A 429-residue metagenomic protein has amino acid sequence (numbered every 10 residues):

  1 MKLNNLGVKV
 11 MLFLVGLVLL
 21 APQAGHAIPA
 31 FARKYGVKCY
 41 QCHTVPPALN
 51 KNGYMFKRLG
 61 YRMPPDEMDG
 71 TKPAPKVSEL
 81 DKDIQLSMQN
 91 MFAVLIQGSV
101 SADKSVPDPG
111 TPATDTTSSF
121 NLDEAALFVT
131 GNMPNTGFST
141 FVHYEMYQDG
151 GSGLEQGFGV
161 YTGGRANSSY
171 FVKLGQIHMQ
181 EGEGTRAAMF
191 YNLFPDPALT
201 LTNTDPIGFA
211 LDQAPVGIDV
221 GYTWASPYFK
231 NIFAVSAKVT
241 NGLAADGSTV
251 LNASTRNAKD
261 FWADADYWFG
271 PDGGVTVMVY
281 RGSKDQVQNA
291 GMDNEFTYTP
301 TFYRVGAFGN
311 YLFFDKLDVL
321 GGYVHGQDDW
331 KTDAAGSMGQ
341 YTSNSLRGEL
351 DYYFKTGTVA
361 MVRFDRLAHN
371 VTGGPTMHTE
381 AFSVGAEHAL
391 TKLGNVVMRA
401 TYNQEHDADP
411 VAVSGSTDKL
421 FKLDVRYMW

Functional and structural regions predicted by a protein language model:
L17-G25: C-terminal segment of classical bacterial N-terminal signal peptides
G36-P46: The canonical Cys-X-X-Cys-His
K38, A386-H388, S416-W429: Outer-membrane beta-barrel "beta-signal"
N50-K51, D83-D108, P112-G242, N257-F261 (+2 more regions): Outer membrane beta-barrel
S99-P107, E145-D149, M179-E183, T240-L251 (+5 more regions): Sequence/structural signature of outer-membrane beta-barrel proteins
T116-A125, G151-E155, D212-V216, N257-F261 (+5 more regions): Residues that define the transmembrane beta-barrel architecture of outer-membrane proteins
K230-I232, R256-T372: Detector for outer-membrane/organellar transmembrane beta-barrel domains, recognizing the amphipathic beta-strand
S345-R399, N403-E405: Outer membrane beta-barrel transmembrane domains
